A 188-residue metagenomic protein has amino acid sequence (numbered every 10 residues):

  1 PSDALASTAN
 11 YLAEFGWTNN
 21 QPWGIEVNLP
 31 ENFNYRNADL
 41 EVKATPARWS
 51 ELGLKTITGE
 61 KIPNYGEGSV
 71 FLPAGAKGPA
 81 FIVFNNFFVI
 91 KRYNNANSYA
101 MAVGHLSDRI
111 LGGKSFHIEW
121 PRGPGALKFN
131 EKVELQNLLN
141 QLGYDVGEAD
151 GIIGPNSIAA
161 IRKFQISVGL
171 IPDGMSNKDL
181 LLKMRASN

Functional and structural regions predicted by a protein language model:
P1-N137, Q141-Y144: Extracytoplasmic and endomembrane cell-envelope/extracellular-matrix remodeling and assembly machinery
L127-K132, N140-M184: Short acidic, glycine/serine/threonine-rich helix-capping segments at coil-helix boundaries
